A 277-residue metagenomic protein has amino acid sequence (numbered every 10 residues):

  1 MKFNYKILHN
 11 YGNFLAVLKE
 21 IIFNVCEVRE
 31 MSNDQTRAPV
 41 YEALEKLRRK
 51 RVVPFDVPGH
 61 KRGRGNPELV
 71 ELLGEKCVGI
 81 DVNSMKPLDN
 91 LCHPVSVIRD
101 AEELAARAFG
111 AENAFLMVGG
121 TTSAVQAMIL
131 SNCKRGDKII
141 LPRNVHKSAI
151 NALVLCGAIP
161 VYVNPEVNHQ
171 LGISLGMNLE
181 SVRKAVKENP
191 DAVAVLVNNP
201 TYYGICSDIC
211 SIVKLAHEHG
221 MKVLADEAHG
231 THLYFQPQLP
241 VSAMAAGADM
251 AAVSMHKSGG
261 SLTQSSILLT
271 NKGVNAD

Functional and structural regions predicted by a protein language model:
Y5-L18: Short hydrophobic targeting helices and cationic amphipathic motifs that mediate membrane/organellar targeting
L18, V25-S96: N-terminal "arm"/small-domain region of PLP-dependent enzymes with the aminotransferase-like
S32, R37-E45, R49, L69-L72 (+2 more regions): Conserved PLP-enzyme active-site core in the AAT-like
E75-S123: Conserved N-terminal alpha-helix of the aminotransferase class I/II PLP-enzyme fold
